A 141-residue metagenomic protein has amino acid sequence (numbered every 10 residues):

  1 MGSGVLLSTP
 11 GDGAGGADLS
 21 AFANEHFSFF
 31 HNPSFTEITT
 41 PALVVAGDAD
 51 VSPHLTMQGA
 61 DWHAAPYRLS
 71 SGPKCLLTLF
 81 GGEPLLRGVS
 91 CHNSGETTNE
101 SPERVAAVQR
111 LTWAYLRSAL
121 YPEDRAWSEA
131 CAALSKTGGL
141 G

Functional and structural regions predicted by a protein language model:
M1-P84: The feature captures the conserved acid-bearing segment of alpha/beta-hydrolase catalytic domains
G72, G81-L85, V89-G141: Alpha/beta-hydrolase-fold serine-hydrolase catalytic core, especially in secreted/extracellular enzymes
